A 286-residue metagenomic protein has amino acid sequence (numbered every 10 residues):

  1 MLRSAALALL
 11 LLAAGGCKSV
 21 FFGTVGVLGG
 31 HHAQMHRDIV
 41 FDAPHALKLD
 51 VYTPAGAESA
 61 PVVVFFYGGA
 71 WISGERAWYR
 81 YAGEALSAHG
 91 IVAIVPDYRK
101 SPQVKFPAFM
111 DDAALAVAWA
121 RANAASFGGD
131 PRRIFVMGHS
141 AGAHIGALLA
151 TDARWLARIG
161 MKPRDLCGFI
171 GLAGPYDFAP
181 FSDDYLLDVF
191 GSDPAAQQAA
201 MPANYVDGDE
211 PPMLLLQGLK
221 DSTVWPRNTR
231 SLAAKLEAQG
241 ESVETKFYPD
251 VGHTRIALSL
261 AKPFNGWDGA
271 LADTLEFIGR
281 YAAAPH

Functional and structural regions predicted by a protein language model:
K18-A57: N-terminal cap/lid segment of alpha/beta-hydrolase-fold proteins
L28-H31, P44, G174-Y205, P211: Mobile cap/lid helix-loop segments that gate and shape the active-site cleft of serine hydrolases
S59-G69: Short beta-strand element of the alpha/beta-hydrolase
A77-V95: Short amphipathic alpha-helix adjacent to the substrate-entry channel of hydrolases
L115-S182, Q197-Q198: Primarily recognizes the serine-hydrolase "nucleophile elbow" in alpha/beta-hydrolase and SGNH/GDSL folds
D209, L215-Q217, D221: Short beta-strand/loop motif that positions the catalytic acidic residue of the alpha/beta-hydrolase fold
S222-S231: Conserved alpha/beta-hydrolase "acid-adjacent" motif
R230, E237-H286: C-terminal catalytic histidine-bearing segment of alpha/beta-hydrolase fold enzymes
